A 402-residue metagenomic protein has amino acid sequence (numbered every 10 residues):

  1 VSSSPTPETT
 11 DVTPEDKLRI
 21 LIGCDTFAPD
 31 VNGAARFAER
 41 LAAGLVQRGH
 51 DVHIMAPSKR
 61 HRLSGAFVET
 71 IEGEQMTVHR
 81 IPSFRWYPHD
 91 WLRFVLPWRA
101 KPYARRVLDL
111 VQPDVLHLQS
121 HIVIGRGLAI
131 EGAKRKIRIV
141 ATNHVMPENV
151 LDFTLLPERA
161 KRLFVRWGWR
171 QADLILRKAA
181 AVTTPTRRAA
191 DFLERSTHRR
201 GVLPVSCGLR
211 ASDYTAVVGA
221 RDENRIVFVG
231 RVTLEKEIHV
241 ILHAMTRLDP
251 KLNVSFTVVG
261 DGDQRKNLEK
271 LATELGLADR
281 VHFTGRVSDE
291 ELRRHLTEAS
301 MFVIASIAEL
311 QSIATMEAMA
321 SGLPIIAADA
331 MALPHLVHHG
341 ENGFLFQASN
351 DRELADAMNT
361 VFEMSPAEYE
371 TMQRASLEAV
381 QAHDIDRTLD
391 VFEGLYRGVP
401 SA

Functional and structural regions predicted by a protein language model:
S2-E69, E74-R80, R387: N-terminal subdomain of nucleotide-sugar transferases
R36, N224-R247, L252, F256 (+2 more regions): A conserved mid-protein helix/loop that constitutes part of the nucleotide-sugar donor-binding site
A56, R162-A216: Donor nucleotide-sugar binding/catalytic pocket of nucleotide-sugar-dependent glycosyltransferases
L108, L176, R286-V287, R294-A299: Short alpha-helical donor nucleotide-sugar binding micro-motif in glycosyltransferases
I307: Aromatic "clamp/platform" in nucleotide-sugar-dependent glycosyltransferases that forms part of the donor/acceptor
P324-A327: Short hydrophobic beta-strand element within catalytic cores of glycosyltransferases and related nucleotide-activated
H339-G340, F344-D351, T360-P366: Conserved acidic donor-binding segment of nucleotide-sugar-dependent glycosyltransferases
A367-A382, G394: A short, well-ordered alpha-helix in the C-terminal region of glycosyltransferases
